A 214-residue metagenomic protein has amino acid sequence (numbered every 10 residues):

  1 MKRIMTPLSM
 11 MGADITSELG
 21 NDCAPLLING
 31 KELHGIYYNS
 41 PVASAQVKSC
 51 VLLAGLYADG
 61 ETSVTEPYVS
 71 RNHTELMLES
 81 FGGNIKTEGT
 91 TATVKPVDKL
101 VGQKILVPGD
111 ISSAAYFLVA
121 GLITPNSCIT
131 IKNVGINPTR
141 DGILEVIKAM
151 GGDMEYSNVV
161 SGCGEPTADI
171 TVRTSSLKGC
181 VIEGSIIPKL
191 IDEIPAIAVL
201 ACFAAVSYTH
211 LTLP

Functional and structural regions predicted by a protein language model:
M1-L211: Structural preference for solvent-exposed beta-strand-turn elements and adjacent flexible terminal/loop segments within
